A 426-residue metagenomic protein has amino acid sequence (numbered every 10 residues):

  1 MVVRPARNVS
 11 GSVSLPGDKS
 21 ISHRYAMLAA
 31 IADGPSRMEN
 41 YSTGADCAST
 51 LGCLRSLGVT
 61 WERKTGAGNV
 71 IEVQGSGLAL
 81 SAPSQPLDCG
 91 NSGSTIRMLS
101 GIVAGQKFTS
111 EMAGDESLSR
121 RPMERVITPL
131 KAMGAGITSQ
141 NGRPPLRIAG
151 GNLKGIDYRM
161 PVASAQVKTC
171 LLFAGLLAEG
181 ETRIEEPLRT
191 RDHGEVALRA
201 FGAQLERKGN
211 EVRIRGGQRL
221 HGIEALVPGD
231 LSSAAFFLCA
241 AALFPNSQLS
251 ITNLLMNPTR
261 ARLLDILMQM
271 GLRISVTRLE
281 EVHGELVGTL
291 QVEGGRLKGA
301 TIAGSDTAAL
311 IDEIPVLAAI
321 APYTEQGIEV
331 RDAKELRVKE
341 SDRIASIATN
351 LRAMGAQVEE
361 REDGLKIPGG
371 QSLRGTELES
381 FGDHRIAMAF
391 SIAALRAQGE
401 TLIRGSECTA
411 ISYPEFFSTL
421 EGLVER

Functional and structural regions predicted by a protein language model:
M1-R426: Structural preference for solvent-exposed beta-strand-turn elements and adjacent flexible terminal/loop segments within
